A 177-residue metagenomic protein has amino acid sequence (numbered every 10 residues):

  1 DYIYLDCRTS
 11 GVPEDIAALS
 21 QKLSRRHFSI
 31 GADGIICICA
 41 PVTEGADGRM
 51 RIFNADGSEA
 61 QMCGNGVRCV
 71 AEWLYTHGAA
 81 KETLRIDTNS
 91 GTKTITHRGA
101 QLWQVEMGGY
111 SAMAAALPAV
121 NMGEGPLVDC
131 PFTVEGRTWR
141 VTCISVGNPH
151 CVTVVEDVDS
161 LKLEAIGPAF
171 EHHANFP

Functional and structural regions predicted by a protein language model:
D1-A100, V152-P177: A glycine-rich beta-to-alpha transition motif near the start of alpha/beta enzyme domains, typified by
D87-V155, D159-E164: ATP-dependent small-molecule kinase catalytic core of the GHMP/sugar-kinase superfamily and closely related
